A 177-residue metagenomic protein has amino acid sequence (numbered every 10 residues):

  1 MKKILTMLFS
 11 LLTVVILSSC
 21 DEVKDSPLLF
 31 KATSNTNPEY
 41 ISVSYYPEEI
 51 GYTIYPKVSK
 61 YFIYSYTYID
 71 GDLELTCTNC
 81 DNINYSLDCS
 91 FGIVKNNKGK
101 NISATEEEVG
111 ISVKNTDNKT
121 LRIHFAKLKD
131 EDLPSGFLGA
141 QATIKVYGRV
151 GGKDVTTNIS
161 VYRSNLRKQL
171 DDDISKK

Functional and structural regions predicted by a protein language model:
M1-I4: Positively charged n-region of N-terminal signal peptides that target proteins for export
I16-S19: C-terminal motif of bacterial Sec signal peptides marking the signal peptidase cleavage site
D21-V23: Bacterial signal peptide processing site
L29-I50: Post-signal peptide N-terminal segment of mature Sec-exported envelope proteins
E49-N79: Contiguous beta-strand segments within globular domains
K98-A126: Intrinsically disordered, low-complexity Pro/Gly/Ser/Thr-rich segments with frequent PxxP/GP/PP motifs and embedded
F125-Q141: Short glycine/proline/serine/threonine-rich loop/turn segments at secondary-structure transition edges
T156-K177: Short beta-strand elements
